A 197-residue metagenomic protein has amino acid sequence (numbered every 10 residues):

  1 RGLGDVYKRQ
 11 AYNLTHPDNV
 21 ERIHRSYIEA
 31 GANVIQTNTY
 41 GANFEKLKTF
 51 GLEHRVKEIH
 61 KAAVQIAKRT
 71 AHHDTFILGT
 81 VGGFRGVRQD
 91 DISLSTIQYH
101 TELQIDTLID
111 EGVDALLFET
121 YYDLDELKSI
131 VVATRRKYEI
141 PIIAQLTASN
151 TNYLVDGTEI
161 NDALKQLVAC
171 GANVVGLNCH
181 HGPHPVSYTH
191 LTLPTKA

Functional and structural regions predicted by a protein language model:
G2-Q10, T189-T195: Conserved small/polar residues in nucleotide/adenosyl-binding loops
K8-E21, R85-H100, T147-T158: Active-site mouth loops of central-metabolism enzymes
K8-L14, V34-V56, V113-L127: Glycine-rich, proline-tolerant flexible connector loops at the mouths of alpha/beta enzymes
A11-S26, G51-I66, S95-E102: Glycine-rich anion/phosphate-binding loops
Y27, A67, L116, V175: Conserved, mostly hydrophobic/aromatic
V34, H60, V64, K68-I109 (+1 more regions): Active-site beta->alpha loop and helix N-cap motifs at the rims of alpha/beta catalytic domains
I35-T37, I77-G79, F118, I142-A144 (+1 more regions): Hydrophobic faces of well-ordered beta-strands that scaffold small-molecule active sites in alpha/beta enzyme cores
Y122-R135, G182-L191: Active-site-adjacent beta->alpha loops and helix N-cap segments on the catalytic face of soluble alpha/beta enzymes
